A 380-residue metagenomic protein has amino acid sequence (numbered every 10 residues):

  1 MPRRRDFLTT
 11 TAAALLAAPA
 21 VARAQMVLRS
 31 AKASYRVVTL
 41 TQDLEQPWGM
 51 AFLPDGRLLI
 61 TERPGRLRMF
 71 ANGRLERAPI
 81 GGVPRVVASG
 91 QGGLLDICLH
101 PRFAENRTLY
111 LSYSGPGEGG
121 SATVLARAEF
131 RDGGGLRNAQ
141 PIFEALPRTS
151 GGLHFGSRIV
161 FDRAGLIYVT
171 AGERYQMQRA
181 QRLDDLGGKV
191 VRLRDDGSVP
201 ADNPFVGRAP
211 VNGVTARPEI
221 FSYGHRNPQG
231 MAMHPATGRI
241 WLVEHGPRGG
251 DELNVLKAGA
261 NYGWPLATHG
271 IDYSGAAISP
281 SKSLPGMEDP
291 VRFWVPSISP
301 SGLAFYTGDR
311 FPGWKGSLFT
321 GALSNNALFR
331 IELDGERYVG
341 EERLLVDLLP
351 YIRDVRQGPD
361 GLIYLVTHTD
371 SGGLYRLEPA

Functional and structural regions predicted by a protein language model:
M1-A14: N-terminal secretory signal peptides and thylakoid transit peptides that target proteins across membranes
A17-P19: N-terminal signal peptide c-region/cleavage motif recognized by signal peptidases
A24-Y35, P200-A209, Y273-L284: Blade/loop signatures of beta-propeller domains
Q25-Q178, G230-G246, P296-D334, G358-P379: Acidic, Gly/Ser/Thr-rich repeat motifs that build Ca2+-stabilized beta-propeller blades
R77-G82, R137-E144, A201-F205, G263-H269 (+1 more regions): Beta-propeller fold detector
L125-R131, D185-D195: Beta-propeller blade signature
V214-E252: Repeat-solenoid scaffold signature
V339-Q357: Conserved blade-ending motifs and adjacent loop-strand segments that build the rim/top face of beta-propeller domains
